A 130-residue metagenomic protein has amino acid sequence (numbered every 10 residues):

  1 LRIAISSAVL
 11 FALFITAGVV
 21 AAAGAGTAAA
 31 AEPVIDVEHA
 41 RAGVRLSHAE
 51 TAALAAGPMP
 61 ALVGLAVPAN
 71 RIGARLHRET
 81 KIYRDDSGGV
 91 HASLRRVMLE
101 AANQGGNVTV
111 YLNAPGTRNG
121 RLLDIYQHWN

Functional and structural regions predicted by a protein language model:
L1-A49: N-terminal prepro-regions of secreted/extracellular proteins
A31-N130: Post-signal peptide N-terminal regions of Sec-secreted extracellular proteins
